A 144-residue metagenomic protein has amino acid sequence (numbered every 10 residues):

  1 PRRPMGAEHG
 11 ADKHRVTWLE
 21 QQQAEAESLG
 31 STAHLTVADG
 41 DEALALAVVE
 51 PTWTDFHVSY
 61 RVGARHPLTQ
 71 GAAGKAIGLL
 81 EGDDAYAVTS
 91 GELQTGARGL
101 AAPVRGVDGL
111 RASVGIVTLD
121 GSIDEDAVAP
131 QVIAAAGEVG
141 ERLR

Functional and structural regions predicted by a protein language model:
P1: Arg/Lys-rich, alpha-helical DNA-contact motif
P4-E81: Amphipathic alpha-helical effector-binding/dimerization core of metabolite-sensing transcriptional regulators
T36, P103, V117: Short beta-strand segments
A47, A102, V114: Conserved GNAT-family N-acetyltransferase fold
V48, G106, T118: Active-site donor-binding loop signature of nucleotide-sugar glycosyltransferases
D83-S90, Q94-G96, R111-R144: Juxtadomain coupling helices with adjacent low-complexity linkers
G99-D108: A short, hydrophobic, proline-anchored segment that marks a local hinge/packing element in signaling and regulatory
